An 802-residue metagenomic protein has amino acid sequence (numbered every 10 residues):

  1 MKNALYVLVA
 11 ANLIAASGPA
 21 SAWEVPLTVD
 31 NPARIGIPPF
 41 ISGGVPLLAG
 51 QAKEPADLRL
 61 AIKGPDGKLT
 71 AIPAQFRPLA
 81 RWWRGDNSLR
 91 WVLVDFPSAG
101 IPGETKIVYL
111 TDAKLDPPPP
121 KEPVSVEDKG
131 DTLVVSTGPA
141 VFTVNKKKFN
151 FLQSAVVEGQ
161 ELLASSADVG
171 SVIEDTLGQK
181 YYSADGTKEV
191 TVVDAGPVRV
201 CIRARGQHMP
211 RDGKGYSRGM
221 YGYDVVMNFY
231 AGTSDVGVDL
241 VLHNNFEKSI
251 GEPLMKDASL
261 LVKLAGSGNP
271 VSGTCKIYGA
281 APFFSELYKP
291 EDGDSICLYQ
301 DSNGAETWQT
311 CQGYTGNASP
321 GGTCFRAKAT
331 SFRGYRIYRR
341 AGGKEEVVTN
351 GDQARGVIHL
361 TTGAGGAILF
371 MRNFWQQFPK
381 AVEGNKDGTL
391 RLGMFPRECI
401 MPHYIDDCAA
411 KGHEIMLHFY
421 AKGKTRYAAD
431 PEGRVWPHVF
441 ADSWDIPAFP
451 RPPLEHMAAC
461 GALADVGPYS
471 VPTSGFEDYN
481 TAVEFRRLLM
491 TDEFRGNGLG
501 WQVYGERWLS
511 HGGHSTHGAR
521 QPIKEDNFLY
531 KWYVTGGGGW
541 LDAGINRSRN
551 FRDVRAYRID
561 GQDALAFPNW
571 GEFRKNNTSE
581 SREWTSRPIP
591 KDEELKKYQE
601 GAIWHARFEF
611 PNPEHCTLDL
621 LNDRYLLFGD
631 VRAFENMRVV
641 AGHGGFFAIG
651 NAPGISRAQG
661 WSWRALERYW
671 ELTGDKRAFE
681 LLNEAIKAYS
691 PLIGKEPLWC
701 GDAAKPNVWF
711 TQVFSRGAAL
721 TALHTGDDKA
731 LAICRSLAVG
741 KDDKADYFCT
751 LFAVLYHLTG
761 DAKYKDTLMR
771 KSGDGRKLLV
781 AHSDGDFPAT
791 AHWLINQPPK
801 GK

Functional and structural regions predicted by a protein language model:
Y6-A16: Bacterial N-terminal signal peptides
V29-A56, S249-L264: Surface-exposed beta-strand/loop patches in extracellular or lumenal glycoproteins
P118-L152, G170-S171, G273-Y299, D407 (+3 more regions): An acidic-aromatic substrate-binding cleft motif
D131-P452, N550-Y557, F608, N612: Beta-strand/loop-rich accessory regions of lumenal/periplasmic or secreted enzymes, predominantly carbohydrate-active
V241-F246, L417-Y420, K524-G538, D553 (+7 more regions): Well-ordered alpha-helical scaffold segments within catalytic/enzyme domains
E398-Y404, S510-Q521, G601-E614, F647-G660 (+4 more regions): Solvent-exposed loop and edge beta-strand segments that line ligand/cofactor-binding and catalytic clefts
T425-D445, F449, E455, R668 (+3 more regions): Terminal, non-catalytic domain-edge segments
V483-N497, A543-I559, V631-A652, E680-C700 (+3 more regions): Long, well-ordered core segments of solenoidal/helical folds
